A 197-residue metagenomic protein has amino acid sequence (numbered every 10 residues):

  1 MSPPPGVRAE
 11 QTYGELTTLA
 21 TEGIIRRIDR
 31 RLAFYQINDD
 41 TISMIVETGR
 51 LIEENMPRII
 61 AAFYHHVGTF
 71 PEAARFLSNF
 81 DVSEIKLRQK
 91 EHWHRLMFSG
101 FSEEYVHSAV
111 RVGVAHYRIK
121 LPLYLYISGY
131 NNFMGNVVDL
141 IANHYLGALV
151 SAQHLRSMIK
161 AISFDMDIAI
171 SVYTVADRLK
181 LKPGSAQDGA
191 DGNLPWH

Functional and structural regions predicted by a protein language model:
M1-G23, D29, F34-D39, S83 (+1 more regions): Long, amphipathic alpha-helical coupling/dimerization segments that relay conformational signals between
Q36-L51: Strand-helix-loop interaction patch of compact alpha/beta domains
V46-E47, A74-S78, N143: Charged, low-complexity surface segments at secondary-structure and domain boundaries
E53-P57: Betabetaalpha-Me/HNH-type nuclease active-site subdomain
R58-W93: Long, acidic, intrinsically disordered low-complexity segments
